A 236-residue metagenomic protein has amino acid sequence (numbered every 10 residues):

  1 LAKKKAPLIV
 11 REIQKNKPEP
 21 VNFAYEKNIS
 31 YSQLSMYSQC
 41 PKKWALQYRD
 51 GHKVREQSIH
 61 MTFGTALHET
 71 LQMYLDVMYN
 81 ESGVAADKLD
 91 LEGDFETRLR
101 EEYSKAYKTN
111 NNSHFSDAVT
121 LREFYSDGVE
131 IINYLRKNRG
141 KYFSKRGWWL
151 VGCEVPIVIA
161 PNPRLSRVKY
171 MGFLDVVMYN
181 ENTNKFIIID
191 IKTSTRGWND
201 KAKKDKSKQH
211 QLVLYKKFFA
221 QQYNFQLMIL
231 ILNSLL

Functional and structural regions predicted by a protein language model:
L1-Q14: Short Lys/Arg-rich cationic patches that frequently serve as NLS/NoLS or arginine-rich RNA/DNA-binding motifs
K17-N28: Charged, compositionally biased N-terminal leader segments and the immediate start of the first structured element
E26-Q39, V168-Y179: An acidic intrinsically disordered interaction segment
I29, T62-A66, E123, M171 (+2 more regions): Generic recognition of stable, solvent-exposed alpha-helical segments in well-folded globular domains
Y31-N80, Y125, V129, E154: Nuclease catalytic cores
R55-I59, F63, S116, T120 (+2 more regions): Conserved aromatic-histidine-acidic binding/catalytic patches
T70-P156, A160: A non-catalytic, helix-rich entry segment at domain boundaries
W148-L236: Mg2+/Mn2+-dependent nuclease catalytic core
